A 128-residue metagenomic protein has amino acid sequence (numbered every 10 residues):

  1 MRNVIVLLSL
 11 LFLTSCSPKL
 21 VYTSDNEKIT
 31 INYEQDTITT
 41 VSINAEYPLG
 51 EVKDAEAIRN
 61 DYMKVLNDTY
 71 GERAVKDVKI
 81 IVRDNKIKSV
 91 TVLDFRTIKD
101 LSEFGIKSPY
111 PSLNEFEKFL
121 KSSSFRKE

Functional and structural regions predicted by a protein language model:
M1-V4: Positively charged n-region of N-terminal signal peptides that target proteins for export
V6-L10: Hydrophobic helical h-region of N-terminal Sec-dependent signal peptides in bacterial secretory/periplasmic proteins
F12-S15: C-terminal motif of bacterial Sec signal peptides marking the signal peptidase cleavage site
S17-E128: Subset-of-secretome marker
